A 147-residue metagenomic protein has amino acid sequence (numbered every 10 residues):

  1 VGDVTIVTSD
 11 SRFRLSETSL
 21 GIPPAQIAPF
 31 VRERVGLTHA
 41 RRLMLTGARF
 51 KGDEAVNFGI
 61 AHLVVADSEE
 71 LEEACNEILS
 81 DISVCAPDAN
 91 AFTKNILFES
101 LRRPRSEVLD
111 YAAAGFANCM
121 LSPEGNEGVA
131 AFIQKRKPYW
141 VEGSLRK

Functional and structural regions predicted by a protein language model:
V1-D88, N126-A130, R136: Crotonase-fold acyl-CoA enzyme core
E17, E99-R102: A short acidic, helix-capping loop that chelates divalent metal ions and anchors anionic groups
L43-M44, A55, I96-S100, A114-M120: Helix-loop "lid/cap" segments that line or gate small-molecule binding pockets
H62, I82, S100, F116-C119 (+1 more regions): Conserved short C-terminal alpha-helix that flanks the catalytic cleft of nucleotide-sugar-dependent
P104-V108: Short beta-strand->loop
L109, S122-G125: Amphipathic alpha-helical segment in the mid-to-C-terminal domain of diverse UDP/GDP-sugar glycosyltransferases
A130-K147: Terminal low-complexity tails and localization/encapsulation signals of metabolic enzymes
